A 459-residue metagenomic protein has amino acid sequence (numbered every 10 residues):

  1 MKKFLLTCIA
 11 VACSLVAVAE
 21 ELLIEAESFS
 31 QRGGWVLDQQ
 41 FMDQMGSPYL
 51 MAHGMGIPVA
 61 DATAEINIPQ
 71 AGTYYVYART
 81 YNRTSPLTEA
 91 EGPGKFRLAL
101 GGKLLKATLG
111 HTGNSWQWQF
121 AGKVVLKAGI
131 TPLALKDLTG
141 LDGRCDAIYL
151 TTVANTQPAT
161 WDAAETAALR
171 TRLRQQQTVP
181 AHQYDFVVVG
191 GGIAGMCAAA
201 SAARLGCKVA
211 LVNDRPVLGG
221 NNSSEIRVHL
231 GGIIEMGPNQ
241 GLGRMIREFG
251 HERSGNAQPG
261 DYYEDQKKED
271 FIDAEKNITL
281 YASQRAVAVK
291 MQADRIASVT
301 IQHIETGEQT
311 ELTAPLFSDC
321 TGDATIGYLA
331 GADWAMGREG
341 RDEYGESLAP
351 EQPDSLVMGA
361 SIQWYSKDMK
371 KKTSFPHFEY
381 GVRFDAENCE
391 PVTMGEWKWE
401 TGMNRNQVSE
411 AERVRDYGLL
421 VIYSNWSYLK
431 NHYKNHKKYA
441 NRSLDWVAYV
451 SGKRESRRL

Functional and structural regions predicted by a protein language model:
M1-F4: Positively charged n-region of N-terminal signal peptides that target proteins for export
I9-V18: Hydrophobic h-region of N-terminal signal peptides that target proteins for export in Gram-negative bacteria
E20-T178: Extracytoplasmic
L87-A90, R144-A147, A159-D162, A199-S201 (+4 more regions): Short, solvent-exposed loop/turn and secondary-structure capping segments
L173-Q177, N221, S283, A288 (+4 more regions): Flavin (FAD/FMN)-binding glycine-rich loop and adjacent Rossmann-like elements that form
P180-G192: Beta1/beta-strand and adjacent pyrophosphate-binding region of the FAD-binding site in flavoprotein oxidoreductases
G195: N-terminal Rossmann-fold NAD(P) dinucleotide-binding loop
S201, C207-K208, N213-R295, A335 (+1 more regions): Conserved N-terminal/central alpha/beta ligand/cofactor-binding core
